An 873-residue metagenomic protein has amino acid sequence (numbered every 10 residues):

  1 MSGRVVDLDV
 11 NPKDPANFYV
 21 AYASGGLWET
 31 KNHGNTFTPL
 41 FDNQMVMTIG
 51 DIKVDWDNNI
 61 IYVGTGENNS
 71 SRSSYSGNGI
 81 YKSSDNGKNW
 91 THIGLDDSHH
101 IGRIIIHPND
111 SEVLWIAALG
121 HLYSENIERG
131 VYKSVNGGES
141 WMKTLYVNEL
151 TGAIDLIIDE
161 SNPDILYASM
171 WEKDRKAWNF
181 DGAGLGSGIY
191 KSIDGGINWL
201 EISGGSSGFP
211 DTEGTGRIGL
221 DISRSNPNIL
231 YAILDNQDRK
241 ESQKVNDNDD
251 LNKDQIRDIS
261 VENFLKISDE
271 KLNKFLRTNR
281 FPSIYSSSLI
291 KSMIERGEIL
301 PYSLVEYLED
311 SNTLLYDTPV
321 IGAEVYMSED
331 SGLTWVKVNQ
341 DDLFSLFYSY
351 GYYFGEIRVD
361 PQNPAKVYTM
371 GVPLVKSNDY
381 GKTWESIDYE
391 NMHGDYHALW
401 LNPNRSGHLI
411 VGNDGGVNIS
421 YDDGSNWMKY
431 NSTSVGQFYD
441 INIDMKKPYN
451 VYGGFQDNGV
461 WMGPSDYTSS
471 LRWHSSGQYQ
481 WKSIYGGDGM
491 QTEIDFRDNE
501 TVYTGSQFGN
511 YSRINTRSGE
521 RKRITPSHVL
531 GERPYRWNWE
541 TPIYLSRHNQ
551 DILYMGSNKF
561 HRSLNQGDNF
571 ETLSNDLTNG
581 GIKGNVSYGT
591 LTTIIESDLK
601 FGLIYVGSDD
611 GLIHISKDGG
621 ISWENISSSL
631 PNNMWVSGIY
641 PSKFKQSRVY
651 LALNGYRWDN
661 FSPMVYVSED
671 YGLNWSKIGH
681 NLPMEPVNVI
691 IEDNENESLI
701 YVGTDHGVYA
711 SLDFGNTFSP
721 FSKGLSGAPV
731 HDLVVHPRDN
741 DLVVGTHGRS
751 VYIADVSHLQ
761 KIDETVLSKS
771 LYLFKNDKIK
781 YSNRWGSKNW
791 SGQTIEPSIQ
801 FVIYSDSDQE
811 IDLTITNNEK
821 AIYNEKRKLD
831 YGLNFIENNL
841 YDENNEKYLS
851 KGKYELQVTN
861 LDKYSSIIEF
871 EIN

Functional and structural regions predicted by a protein language model:
M1-S787, E796: Beta-propeller blade termini and top-face loops
I514, V802, D808-E819: Beta-strand-rich binding/interaction modules
L545, I803-S805, L840, N860: Hydrophobic beta-strand positions in extracellular immunoglobulin-like domains
W785-S807, F835: Contiguous beta-strand segments within globular domains
A821-Y848, G852: Glycine-centered tight-turn motifs at strand-turn-strand junctions
V858-N873: C-terminal tail/sorting-segment detector
